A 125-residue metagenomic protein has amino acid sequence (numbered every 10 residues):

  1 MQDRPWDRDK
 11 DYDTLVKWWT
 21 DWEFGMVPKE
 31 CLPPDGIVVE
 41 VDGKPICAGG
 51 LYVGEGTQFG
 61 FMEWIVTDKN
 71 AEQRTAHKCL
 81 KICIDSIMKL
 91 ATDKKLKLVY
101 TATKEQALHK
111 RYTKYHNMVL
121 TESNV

Functional and structural regions predicted by a protein language model:
M1-L15: A short beta-loop-alpha structural element at the N-terminal edge of CoA-dependent acyl/N-acetyltransferase catalytic
D3-R4, F24-V27, N117-S123: Short secondary-structure junctions
V16-D42, C47-T67: A conserved beta-strand-loop-helix scaffold within acyl/acetyltransferase catalytic domains
G54-E63, A71, T75, L120-N124: A conserved beta-turn-beta hairpin within the catalytic core of GNAT-like acetyltransferases that forms part
T67, Q73-A91: Conserved acetyl-CoA-binding loop-helix of GNAT-fold acetyltransferases
D93-L96: Short, high-confidence coil segments that cap the C-terminus of an alpha-helix and link into the following beta-strand
V99-K110: Conserved beta-strand-loop-alpha-helix junction that forms the acyl-donor binding cleft
K110-M118: Short, aromatic/basic amphipathic alpha-helical patches
